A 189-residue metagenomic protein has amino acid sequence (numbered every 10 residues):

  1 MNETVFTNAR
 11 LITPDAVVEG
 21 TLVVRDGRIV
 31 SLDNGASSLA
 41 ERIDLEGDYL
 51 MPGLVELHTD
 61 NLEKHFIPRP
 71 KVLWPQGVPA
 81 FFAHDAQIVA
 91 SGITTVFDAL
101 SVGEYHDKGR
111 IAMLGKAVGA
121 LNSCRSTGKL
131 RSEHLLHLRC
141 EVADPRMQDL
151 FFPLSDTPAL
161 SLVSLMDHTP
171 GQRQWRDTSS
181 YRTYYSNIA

Functional and structural regions predicted by a protein language model:
M1-S38: N-terminal metal-binding scaffold of metallo-dependent hydrolase/deaminase domains
E3, A40, T94, S161: Conserved acidic residues
F6, V24, D44-L45, E56: Short, acidic, Ser/Thr-enriched surface-loop or helix-capping motifs
A9, G27, G47, H58 (+2 more regions): Divalent metal-coordination and catalytic microenvironments
A36-M51: Active-site metal-binding motif and surrounding structural segment of the metallo-beta-lactamase
D48-K116: Metal-associated gating/positioning segment near the N- to mid-region
G103-D107, A112-A189: Metal-coordinating catalytic core of metallo-dependent amide/deamination hydrolases
